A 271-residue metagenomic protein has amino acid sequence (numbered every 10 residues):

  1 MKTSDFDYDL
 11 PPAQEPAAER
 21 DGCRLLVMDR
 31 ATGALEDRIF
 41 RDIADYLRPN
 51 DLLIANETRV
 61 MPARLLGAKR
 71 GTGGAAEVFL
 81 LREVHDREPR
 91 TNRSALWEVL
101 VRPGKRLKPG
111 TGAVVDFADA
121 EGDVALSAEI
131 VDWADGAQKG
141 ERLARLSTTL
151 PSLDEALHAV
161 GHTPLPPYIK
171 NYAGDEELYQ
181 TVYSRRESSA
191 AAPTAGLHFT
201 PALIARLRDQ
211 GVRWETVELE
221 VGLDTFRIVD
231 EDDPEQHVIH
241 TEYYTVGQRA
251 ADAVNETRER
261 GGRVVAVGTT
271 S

Functional and structural regions predicted by a protein language model:
M1-S271: A cross-family signal for N-terminal binding/gating loops and helix N-caps that shape access to the active site
